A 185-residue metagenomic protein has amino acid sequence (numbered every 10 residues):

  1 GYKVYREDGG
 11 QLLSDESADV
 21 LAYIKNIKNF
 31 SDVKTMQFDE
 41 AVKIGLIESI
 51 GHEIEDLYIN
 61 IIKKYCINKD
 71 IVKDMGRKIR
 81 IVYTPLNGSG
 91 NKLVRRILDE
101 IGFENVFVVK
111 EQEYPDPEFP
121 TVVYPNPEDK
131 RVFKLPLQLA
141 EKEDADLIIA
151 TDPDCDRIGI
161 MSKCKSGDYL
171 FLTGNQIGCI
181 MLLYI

Functional and structural regions predicted by a protein language model:
G1-S14, A18, A22, K28-N29 (+1 more regions): Replace "Mg2+/Mn2+-dependent" with "divalent metal-dependent
Y2-V132, A140: Gly/Ser/Thr-enriched, mixed-charge loops and adjacent short helices that form phosphate/oxyanion-binding elements
V94, L98, P136, G178-I185: Buried hydrophobic packing segments
